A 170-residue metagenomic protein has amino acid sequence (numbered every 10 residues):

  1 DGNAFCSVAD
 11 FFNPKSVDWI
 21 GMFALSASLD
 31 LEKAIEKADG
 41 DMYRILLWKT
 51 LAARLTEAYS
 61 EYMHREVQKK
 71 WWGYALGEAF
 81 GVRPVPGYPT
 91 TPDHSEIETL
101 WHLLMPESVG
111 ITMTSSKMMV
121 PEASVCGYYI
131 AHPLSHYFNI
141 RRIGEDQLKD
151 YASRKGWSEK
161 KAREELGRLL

Functional and structural regions predicted by a protein language model:
D1-I45, T50, W71: Active-site loops and adjacent core secondary-structure elements that bind or stabilize anionic groups
S26-A27, Y59, K155: Generic structural signal for hydrophobic core residues of well-folded globular domains
R44-E66: C-terminal substrate/ligand-recognition segments
L47, L166-L169: Long alpha-helical repeat solenoid scaffolds
R65-R154, E159-K160, E164-G167: Compositionally biased, low-complexity/repeat regions
